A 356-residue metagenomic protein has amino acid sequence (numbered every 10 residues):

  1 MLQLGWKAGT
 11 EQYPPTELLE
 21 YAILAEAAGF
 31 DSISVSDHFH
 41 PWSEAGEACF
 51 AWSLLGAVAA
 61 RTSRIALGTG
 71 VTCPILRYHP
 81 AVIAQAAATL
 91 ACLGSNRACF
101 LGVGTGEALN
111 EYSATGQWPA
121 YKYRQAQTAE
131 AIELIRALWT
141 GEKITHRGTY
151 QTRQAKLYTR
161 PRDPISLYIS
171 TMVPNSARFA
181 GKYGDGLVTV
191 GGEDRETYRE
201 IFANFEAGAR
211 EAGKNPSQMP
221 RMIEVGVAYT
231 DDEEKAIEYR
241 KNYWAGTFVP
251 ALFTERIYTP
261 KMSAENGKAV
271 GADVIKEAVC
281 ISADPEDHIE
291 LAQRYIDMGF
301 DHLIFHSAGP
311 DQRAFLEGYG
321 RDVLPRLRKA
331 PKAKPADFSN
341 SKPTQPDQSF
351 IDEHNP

Functional and structural regions predicted by a protein language model:
M1-P356: Active-site-adjacent structural elements that line small-molecule/cofactor binding pockets in enzymes
